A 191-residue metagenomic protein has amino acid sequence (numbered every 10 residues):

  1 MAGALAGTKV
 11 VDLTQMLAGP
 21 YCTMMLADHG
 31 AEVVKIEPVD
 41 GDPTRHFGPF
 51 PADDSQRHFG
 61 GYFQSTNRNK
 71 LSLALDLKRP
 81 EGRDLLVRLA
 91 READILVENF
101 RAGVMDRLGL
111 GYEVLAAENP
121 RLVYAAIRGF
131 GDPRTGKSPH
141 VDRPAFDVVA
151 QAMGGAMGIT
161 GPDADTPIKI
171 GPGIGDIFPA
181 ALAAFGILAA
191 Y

Functional and structural regions predicted by a protein language model:
M1-Y191: N-terminal helix-loop segment corresponding to the beta1-alpha1 unit of nucleotide/adenylate-binding folds
